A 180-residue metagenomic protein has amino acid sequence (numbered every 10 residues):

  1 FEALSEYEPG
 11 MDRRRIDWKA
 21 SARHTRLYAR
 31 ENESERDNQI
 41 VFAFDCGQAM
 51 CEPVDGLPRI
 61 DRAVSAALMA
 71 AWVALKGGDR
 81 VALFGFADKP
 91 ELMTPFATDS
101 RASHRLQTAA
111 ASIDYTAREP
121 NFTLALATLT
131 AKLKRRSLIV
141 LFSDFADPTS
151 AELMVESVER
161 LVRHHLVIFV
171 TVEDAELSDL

Functional and structural regions predicted by a protein language model:
F1-R101, R136-S143, T149, E156-R160: An amphipathic, basic-hydrophobic helix/alpha-beta surface used to engage anionic, phosphate-rich ligands or surfaces
K19, Y115-E119, D147: Short, flexible loop segments at the rims of nucleotide/cofactor-binding pockets, characterized by
F42-D45, S65-M69, L106-A111, E119 (+1 more regions): Glycine-rich loops and low-complexity Gly/Arg-rich segments that provide flexible linkers or classic glycine-based
S65, H104, T108, L124-A127 (+4 more regions): Feature representing long, continuous alpha-helical segments
L92, T128, S178-D179: Short secondary-structure boundary/hinge segments and terminal tails
A102-L138: Von Willebrand factor
K134-R135, T149-L180: Von Willebrand factor type A / integrin I
